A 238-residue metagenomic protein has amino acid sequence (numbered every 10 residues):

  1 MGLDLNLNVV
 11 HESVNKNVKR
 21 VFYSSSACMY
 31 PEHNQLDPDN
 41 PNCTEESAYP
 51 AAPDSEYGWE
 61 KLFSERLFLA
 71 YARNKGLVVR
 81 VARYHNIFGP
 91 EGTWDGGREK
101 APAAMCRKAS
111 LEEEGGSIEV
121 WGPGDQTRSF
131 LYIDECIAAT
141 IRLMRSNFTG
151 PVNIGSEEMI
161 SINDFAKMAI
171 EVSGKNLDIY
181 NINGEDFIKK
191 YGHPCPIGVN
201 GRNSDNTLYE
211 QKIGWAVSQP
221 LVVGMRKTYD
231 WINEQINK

Functional and structural regions predicted by a protein language model:
G2, P53, Y57, K61: Active-site YXXXK catalytic motif of short-chain dehydrogenase/reductase
D4, H33, E60, E91 (+3 more regions): Gly/Ser/Thr-rich beta-alpha loop segments that engage phosphate groups in nucleotides
L5-N8, R20, F63-S64, Y132-E135: Conserved cofactor-binding/catalytic machinery of classical short-chain dehydrogenase/reductase
L7-E56, R80: Conserved Rossmann-fold NAD(P)-dependent oxidoreductase catalytic core, especially the SDR/UDP-sugar
V9, F68, M105, Y209-E210: Structural element of the ATP-grasp superfamily
Q35-N42, R66-M144, M159, A166-S173: NAD(P)-dependent short-chain dehydrogenase/reductase
L111-K238: C-terminal substrate-binding subdomain of Rossmann-fold SDR/epimerase-dehydratase oxidoreductases
